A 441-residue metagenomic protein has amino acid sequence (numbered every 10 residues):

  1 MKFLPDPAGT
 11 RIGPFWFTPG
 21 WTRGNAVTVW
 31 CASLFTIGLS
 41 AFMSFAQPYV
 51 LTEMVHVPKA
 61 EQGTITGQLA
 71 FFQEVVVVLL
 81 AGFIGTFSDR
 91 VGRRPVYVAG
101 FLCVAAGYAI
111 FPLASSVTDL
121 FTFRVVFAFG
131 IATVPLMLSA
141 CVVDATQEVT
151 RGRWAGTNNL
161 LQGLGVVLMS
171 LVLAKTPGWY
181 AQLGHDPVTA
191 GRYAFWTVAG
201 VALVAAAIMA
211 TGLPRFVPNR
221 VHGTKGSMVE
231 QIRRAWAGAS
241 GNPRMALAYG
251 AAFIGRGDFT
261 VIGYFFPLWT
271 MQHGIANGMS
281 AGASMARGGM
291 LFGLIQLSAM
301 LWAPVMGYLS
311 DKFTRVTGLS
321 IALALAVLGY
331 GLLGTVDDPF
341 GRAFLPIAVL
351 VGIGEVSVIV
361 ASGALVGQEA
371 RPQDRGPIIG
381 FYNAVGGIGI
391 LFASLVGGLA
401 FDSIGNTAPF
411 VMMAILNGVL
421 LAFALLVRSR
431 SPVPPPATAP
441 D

Functional and structural regions predicted by a protein language model:
K2-A26, R215-G250, D441: Juxtamembrane intracellular "pre-TM" segments in multi-pass secondary transporters
W16-E53, N242-I262, V349: Pair of pore-lining "gating" transmembrane helices in MFS-fold secondary transporters
G67-G85, G293-V305: Central cavity-lining transmembrane alpha-helices of secondary-active solute carriers, predominantly the Major
L79-S115, S310-F313: Conserved MFS/SLC helix-loop-helix module at the cytosolic interface between two early adjacent transmembrane helices
L102-S115, A324-D338: C-terminal ends and interior cores of transmembrane alpha-helices in multi-pass membrane transporters/permeases
T133-Q147, S357-A370: Intracellular juxtamembrane helix-capping segments at the cytosolic ends of symmetry-related transmembrane helices
G156-G178, N383-A393: Glycine-rich segments within core transmembrane alpha-helices of 12-TM secondary carriers
A199-N219, F423-R428: C-terminal membrane-cytosol helix-exit motif in multi-pass small-molecule transporters
